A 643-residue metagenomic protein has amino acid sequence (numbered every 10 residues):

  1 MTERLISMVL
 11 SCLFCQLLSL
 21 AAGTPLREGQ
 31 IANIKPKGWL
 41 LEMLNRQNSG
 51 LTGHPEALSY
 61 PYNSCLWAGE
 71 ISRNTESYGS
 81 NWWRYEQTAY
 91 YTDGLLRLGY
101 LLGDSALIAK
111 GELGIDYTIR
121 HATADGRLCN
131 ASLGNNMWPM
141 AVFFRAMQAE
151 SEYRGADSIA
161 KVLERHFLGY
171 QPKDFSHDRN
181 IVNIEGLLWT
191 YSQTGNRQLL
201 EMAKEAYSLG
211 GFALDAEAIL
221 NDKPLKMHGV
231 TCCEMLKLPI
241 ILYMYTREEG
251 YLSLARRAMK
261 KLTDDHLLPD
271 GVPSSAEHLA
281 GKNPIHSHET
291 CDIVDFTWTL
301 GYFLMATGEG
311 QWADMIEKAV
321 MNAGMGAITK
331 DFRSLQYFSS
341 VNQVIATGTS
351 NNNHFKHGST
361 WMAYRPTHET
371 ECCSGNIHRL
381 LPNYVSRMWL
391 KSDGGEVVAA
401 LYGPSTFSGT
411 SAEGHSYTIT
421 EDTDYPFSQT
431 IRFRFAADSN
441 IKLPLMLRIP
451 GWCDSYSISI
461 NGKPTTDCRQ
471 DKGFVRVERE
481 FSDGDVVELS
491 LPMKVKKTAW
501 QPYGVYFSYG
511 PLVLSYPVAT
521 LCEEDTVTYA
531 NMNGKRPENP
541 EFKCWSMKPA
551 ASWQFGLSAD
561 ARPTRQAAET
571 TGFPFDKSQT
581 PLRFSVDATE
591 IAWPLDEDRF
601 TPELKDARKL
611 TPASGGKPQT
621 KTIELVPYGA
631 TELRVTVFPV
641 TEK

Functional and structural regions predicted by a protein language model:
A22-Q87, S105-R127, K204: Low-complexity, Ser/Thr/Pro/Gly-enriched N-terminal "stalk/linker" regions
T24-N33, G99-E112, M147-K161, Y191-K204 (+4 more regions): Structural helix-adjacent loops and short alpha-helical linkers that scaffold large soluble proteins
S59-N81, L128-F143, R179-T194, E217-L238 (+2 more regions): Carbohydrate-binding/catalytic loop surfaces
E70-I71, S77-N81, A89, L98-S208: Extended ligand-binding groove/face enriched in aromatic
W82-Y100, N135-S151, S176-S192, M227-M244 (+2 more regions): Well-ordered alpha-helical segments within folded domains of soluble proteins
M244-D265, P284-F332, Q343-V344: Catalytic-core region of carbohydrate-active enzymes that cleave or remodel glycosidic bonds
A255, D314-N322, A327-R434, Q470 (+2 more regions): C-terminal beta-rich recognition modules with glycine/proline-rich loops and embedded aromatic residues
C453-R479, K497-P502: Solvent-exposed beta-strand/loop surfaces of large extracellular or lumenal domains
